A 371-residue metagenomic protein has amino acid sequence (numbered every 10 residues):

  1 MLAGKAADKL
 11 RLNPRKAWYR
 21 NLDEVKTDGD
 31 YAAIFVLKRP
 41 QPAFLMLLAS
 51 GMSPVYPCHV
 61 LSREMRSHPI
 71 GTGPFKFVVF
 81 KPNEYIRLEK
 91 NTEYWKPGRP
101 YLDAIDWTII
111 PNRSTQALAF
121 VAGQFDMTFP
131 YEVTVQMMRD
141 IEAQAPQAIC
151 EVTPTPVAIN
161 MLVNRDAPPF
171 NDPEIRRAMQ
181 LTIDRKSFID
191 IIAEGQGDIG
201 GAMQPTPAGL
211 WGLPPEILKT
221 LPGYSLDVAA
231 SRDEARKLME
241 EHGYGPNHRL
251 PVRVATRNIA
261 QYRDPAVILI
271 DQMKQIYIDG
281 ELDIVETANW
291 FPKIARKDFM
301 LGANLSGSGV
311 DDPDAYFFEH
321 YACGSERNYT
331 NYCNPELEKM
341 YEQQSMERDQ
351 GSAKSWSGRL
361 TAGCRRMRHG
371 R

Functional and structural regions predicted by a protein language model:
M1-R11, I34, A119, P169-D172 (+1 more regions): Aromatic- and charge-enriched surface segment that lines or borders ligand/interaction sites
A7, R11, V25-K26, V78-R87 (+3 more regions): Extracellular/periplasmic solute-recognition and catalytic clefts
N13-C58: Surface-exposed binding/hinge segments that line and control ligand-binding clefts or catalytic entry sites
A33-I34, G73-K76, I86-R87, L102-I109 (+3 more regions): Short, well-ordered beta-strand elements
P42-A49, D190, E241-Q261, G302-L305 (+1 more regions): Bilobed periplasmic-binding protein-like "clamshell/Venus-flytrap" ligand-binding domains
D166, F170-G212, D264-P265, R365-H369: Periplasmic-binding protein-like
E174-R177, L226-A229, D279-W290, A295 (+1 more regions): Extracytoplasmic/peripheral linker and loop segments enriched in polar/acidic and small residues with frequent Thr/Pro
I199-E241, I259-D264: Structural transition elements
